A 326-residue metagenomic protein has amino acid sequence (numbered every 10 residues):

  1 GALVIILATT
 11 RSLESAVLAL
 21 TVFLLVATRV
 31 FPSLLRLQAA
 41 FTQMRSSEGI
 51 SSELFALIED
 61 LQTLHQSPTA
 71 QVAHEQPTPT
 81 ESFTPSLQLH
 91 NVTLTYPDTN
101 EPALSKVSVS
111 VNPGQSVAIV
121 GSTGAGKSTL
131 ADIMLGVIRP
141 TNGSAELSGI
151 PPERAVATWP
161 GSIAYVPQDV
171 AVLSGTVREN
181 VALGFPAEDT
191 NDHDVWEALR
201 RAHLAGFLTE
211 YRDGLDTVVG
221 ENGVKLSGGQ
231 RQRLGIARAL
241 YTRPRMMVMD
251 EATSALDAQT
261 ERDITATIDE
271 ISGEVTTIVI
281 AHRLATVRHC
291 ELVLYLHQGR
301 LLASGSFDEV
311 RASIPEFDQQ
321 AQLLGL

Functional and structural regions predicted by a protein language model:
G1-A27: A hydrophobic transmembrane-helix motif
V30-D60, Q66-T69: Cytosolic ends of transmembrane helices, especially the final helix of ABC transmembrane type-1 domains
L135: Helix-to-loop junction immediately C-terminal to a conserved catalytic motif
G143-G161: Conserved ABC transporter NBD signature motif
S144-E146, R178-E221, R245, A266 (+1 more regions): ABC ATPase nucleotide-binding domain helical subdomain, centered on the C-loop/LSGGQ "ABC signature"
M247-D250: Catalytic Walker B motif of ABC-type/P-loop ATPase nucleotide-binding domains
A266, R283, R288-L326: C-terminal portion of ABC ATPase nucleotide-binding domains
